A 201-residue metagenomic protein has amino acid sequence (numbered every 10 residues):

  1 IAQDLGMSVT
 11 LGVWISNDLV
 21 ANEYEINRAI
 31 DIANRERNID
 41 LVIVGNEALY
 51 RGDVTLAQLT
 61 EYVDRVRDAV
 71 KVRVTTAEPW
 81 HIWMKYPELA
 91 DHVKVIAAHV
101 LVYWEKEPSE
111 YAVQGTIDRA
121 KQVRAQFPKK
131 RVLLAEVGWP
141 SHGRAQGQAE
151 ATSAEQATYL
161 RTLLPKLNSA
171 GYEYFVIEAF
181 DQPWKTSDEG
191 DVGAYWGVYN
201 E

Functional and structural regions predicted by a protein language model:
I1-A29: N-terminal carbohydrate-binding/catalytic regions of secreted carbohydrate-active enzymes
L5, D40, E78-T116, W139-P140: Aromatic- and acid-rich polysaccharide-binding/catalytic face of secreted or lumenal carbohydrate-active enzymes
V13, V66-M84, K129-V137, Y172-W184: Aromatic-lined carbohydrate-recognition surfaces of secreted/lumenal glycan-active proteins
I15-L19, G45-R51, P79-W83, V102-E105 (+2 more regions): Solvent-exposed loop/turn segments at secondary-structure junctions within structured extracellular/periplasmic domains
D18-L41, Y62-A69, P79, K166: An active-site-proximal structural segment forming one wall of the substrate-binding cleft that immediately precedes
A29-T55, A77, W83-M84, L133-L134: Active-site groove signature of glycoside hydrolases
V100-W104, P128-A157, F180-K185: Active-site clefts of carbohydrate-active enzymes
A145-S153, K166-E201: Aromatic-rich peripheral "rim/lid" segments of glycoside hydrolase catalytic domains that contact and position glycan
